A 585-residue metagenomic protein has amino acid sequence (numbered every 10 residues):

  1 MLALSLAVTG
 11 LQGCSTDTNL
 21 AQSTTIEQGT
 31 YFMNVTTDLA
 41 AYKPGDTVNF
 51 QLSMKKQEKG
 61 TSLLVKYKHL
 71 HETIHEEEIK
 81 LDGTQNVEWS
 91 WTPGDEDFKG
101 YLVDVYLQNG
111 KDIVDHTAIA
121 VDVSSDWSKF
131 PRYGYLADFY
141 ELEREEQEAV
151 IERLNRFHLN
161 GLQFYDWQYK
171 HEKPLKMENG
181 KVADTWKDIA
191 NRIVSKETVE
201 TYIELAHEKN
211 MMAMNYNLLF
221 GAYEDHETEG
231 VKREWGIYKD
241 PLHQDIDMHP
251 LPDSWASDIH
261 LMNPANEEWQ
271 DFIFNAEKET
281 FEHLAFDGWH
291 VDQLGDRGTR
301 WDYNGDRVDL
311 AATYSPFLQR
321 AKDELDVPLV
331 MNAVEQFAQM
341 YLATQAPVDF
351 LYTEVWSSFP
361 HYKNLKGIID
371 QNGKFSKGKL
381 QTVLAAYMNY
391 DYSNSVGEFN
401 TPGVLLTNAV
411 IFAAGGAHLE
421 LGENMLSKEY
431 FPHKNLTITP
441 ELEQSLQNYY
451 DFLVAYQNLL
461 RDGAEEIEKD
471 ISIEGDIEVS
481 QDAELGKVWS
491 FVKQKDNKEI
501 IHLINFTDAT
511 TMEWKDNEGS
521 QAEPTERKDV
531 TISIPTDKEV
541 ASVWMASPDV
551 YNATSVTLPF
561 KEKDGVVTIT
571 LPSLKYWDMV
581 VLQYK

Functional and structural regions predicted by a protein language model:
H69-K129: Extended acidic/polar, glycine-enriched regions that form or flank non-catalytic beta-rich accessory modules
D115-K170: An acidic-aromatic substrate-binding cleft motif
S125-P131, L136-R144, N215, L219-L284: Active-site-adjacent "subsite" loops/lids of carbohydrate-active enzymes
V150-E197, G221-D240, S254-A256, M262-W269 (+2 more regions): Aromatic-lined carbohydrate-binding/catalytic grooves of carbohydrate-active enzymes
A265-F350, W356-G367: Active-site neighborhood of glycoside hydrolase catalytic domains
Q293, L380-R461, T507: Aromatic/acidic polysaccharide-binding cleft in carbohydrate-active enzymes
I477-D537, D578: Carbohydrate-binding surface patches
K563-K585: C-terminal beta-strand-rich structural cap/linker in extracellular carbohydrate-active enzymes
